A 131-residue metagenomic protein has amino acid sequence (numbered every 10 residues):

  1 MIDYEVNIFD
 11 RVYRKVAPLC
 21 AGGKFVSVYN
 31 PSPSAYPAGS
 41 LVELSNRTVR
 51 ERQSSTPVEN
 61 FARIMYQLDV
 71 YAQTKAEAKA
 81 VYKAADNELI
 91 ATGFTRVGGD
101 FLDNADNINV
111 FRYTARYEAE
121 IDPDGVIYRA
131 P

Functional and structural regions predicted by a protein language model:
M1-D3, E59-N60, Y128-P131: Compositionally biased, intrinsically disordered low-complexity segments enriched in polar/Pro/Gly and often Gln
M1-S55, A80: Small/polar-rich, solvent-exposed N-terminal microdomains that initiate assembly or binding
V49, A76-A78, P123-G125: Residue-level signal for secondary-structure boundary sites
S55-N60, D106-I108: Short, solvent-exposed beta-strand/turn "edge" segments of beta-rich domains on protein surfaces
V58-R63, L89-T92: A short glycine/small-residue-enriched secondary-structure motif
N60-Q73, F111-P123: Oligomerization/assembly interface segments of phage tail-like spikes and tubes
Q67-I90: Mid-chain, well-packed structural core segment of small domains
K83, N87-P131: Acidic-leaning, charged glycine-interspersed low-complexity segments
